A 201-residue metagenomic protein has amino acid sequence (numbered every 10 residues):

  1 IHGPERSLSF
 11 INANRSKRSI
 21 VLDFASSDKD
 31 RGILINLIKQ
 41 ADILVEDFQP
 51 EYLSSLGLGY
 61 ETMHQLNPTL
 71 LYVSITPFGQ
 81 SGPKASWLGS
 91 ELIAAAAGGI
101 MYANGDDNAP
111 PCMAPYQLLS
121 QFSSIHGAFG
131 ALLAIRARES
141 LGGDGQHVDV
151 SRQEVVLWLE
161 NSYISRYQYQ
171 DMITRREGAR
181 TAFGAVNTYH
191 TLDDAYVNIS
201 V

Functional and structural regions predicted by a protein language model:
I1-D144, Q168-R175: N-terminal helix-loop segment corresponding to the beta1-alpha1 unit of nucleotide/adenylate-binding folds
S9-I11, V148, N187: Residue-level detector of beta-strand structural context in well-folded domains
I20-L22, V150, I199: Hydrophobic residues at beta-strand termini and immediately following loops that shape nucleotide-binding pockets
L22-F24, R152, T191: Hydrophobic residues in beta-strands and at strand termini
P77-G79, R152-L157, D193-A195, V201: Glycine-rich beta-alpha junction loops
D144-Q153: Beta-strand segments within the central parallel beta-sheet cores of soluble alpha/beta enzyme folds
L157-D171: Helical "substrate-binding/catalytic lid" subdomain of Rossmann-like NAD(P)-dependent dehydrogenases/reductases
Y169-V201: Alpha-helical interface/anchor segments and their boundary "cap" residues
